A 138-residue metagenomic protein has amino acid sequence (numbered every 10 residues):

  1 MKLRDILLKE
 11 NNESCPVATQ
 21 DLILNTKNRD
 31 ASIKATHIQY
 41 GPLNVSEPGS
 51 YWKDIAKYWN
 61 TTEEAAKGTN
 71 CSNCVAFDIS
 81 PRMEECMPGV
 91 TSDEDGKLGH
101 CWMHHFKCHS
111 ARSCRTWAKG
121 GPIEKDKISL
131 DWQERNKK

Functional and structural regions predicted by a protein language model:
I6-K138: Cysteine-centered metal-binding/redox modules
